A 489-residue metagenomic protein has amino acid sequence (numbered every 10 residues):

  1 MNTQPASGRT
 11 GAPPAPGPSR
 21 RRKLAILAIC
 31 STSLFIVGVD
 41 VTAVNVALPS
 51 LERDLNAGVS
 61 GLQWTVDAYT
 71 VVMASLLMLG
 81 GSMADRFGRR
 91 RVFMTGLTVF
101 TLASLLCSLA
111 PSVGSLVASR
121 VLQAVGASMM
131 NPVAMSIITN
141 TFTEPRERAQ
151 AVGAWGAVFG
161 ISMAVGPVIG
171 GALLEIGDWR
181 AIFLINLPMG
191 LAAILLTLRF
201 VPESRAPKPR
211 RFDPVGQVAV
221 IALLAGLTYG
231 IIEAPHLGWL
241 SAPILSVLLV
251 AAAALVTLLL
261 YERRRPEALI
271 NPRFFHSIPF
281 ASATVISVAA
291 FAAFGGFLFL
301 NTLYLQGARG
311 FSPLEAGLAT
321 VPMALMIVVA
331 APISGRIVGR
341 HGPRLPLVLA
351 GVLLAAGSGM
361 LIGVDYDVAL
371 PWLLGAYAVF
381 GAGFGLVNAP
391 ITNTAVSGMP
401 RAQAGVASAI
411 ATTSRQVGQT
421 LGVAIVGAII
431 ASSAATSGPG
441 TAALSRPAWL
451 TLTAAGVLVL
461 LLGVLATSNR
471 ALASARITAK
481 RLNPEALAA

Functional and structural regions predicted by a protein language model:
M1-R22, A206, A466-A489: Intrinsic disorder in cytosolic terminal tails and internal cytosolic loops of multi-pass membrane transporters
N2-R199, P332-S334, H341, L345-A355 (+3 more regions): Transmembrane-helix bundle of Major Facilitator Superfamily
R21-L24, E144-R146, F200-V218, L240-I244 (+2 more regions): Short loop segments and helix-boundary regions at transmembrane helix junctions of multi-pass inner-membrane proteins
K23-V39, V44-V46, V59, Y229 (+5 more regions): 12-transmembrane solute porter fold
S60-W64, G114-L122, G177-I185, R211-D213 (+3 more regions): Interfacial loop-to-helix junctions that mark the boundaries of transmembrane helices in multi-pass membrane
S75, M129, A192, A222-A225 (+3 more regions): Residue-level signal for the membrane-embedded core of alpha-helical transmembrane segments, especially mid-helix
A84-D85, R89-R91, E147-A149, A206-F212 (+2 more regions): Interfacial helix-loop-helix linkers and transmembrane-helix boundary segments in multi-pass membrane proteins
I194-G216, A234-L237, L260-L269, Y366 (+1 more regions): Helix-loop junctions on the cytosolic side of multi-pass membrane transporters, especially the intracellular loop
